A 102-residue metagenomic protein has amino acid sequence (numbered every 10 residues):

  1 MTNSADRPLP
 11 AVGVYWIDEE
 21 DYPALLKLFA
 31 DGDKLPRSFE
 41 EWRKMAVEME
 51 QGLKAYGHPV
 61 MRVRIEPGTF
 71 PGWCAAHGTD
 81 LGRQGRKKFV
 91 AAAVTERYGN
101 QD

Functional and structural regions predicted by a protein language model:
M1-L9, K27, K34, H77-Q84 (+2 more regions): Non-catalytic accessory regions used for complex assembly or targeting
N3, A24-K27, D31, E48-Q51 (+1 more regions): A generic structural signal for ordered alpha-helices
R7-D21: Polar/charged low-complexity regulatory segments
A11, G32-L35, Y56: Residues at structural and domain junctions
D18-L35, F39: Short helix/strand-capping turn motifs
E40-Y98: Amphipathic protein-protein interaction modules
